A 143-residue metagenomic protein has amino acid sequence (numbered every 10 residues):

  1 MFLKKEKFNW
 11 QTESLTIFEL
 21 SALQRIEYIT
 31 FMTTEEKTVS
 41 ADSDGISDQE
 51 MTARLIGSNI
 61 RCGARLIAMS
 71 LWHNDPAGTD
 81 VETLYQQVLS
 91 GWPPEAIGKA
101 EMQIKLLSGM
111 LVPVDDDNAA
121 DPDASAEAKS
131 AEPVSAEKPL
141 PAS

Functional and structural regions predicted by a protein language model:
F2-L3, F18-S143: Short, surface-exposed, charged amphipathic helix/loop patches that serve as local interaction elements
K4-T12: Short acidic-hydrophobic surface loop/beta-edge motif
E13-I17: Short, isolated positions in well-ordered beta-strands
